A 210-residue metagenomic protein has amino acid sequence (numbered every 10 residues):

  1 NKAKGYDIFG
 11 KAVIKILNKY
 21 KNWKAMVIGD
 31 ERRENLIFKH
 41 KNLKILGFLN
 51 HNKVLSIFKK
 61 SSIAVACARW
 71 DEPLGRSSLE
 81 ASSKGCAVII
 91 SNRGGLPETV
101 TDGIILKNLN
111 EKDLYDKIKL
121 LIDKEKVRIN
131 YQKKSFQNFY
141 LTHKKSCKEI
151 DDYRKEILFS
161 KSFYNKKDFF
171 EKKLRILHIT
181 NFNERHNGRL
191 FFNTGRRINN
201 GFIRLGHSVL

Functional and structural regions predicted by a protein language model:
N1-K15, N193: A conserved mid-protein helix/loop that constitutes part of the nucleotide-sugar donor-binding site
G10, W23-L36: Glycosyltransferase donor-sugar binding loop
E34-L55: Nucleotide-activated donor-binding/catalytic signature segment of Leloir-type glycosyltransferases, i.e., the conserved
L36, R93-L106: Short acidic/histidine- and often glycine-rich active-site loop of Leloir-type glycosyltransferases that engages
L55, S78-S83, P97-E98: Short alpha-helical segment that forms part of, or immediately flanks, the ligand-binding pocket in carbohydrate-active
K59-P73, C86: Acidic donor-binding loop of glycosyltransferase active sites
G103-K112, L120-K126: Conserved acidic donor-binding segment of nucleotide-sugar-dependent glycosyltransferases
E125-K166: A charged, aromatic-enriched C-terminal amphipathic alpha-helix characteristic of glycosyltransferases across folds
